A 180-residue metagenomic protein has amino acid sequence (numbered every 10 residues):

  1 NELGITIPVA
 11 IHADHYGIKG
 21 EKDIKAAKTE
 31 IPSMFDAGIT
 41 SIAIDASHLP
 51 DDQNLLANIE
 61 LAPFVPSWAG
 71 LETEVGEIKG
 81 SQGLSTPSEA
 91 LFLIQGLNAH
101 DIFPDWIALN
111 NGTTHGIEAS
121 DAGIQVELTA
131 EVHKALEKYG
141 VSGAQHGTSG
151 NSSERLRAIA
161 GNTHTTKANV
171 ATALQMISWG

Functional and structural regions predicted by a protein language model:
N1-A13, K19-G20, T166, W179: Alpha/beta catalytic barrel-like cores
N1-T6, I24-S142, L156-A158, N162-T163: Alpha/beta enzyme core
H12-K19, E77, S142-N151: Glycine-rich beta-to-alpha transition loops that act as phosphate-gripper elements at the mouths of alpha/beta enzyme
Y16, S47, E74-G76, G112 (+2 more regions): An acidic- and aromatic-residue-enriched active-site/binding cleft used to recognize and process polar
I18-K22, P50-D52, G150-E154, M176: Acidic-and-aromatic substrate-binding clefts and catalytic sites of carbohydrate-active enzymes
E137-G180: Active-site/pore-lining binding-face segments in mid-to-C-terminal subdomains
